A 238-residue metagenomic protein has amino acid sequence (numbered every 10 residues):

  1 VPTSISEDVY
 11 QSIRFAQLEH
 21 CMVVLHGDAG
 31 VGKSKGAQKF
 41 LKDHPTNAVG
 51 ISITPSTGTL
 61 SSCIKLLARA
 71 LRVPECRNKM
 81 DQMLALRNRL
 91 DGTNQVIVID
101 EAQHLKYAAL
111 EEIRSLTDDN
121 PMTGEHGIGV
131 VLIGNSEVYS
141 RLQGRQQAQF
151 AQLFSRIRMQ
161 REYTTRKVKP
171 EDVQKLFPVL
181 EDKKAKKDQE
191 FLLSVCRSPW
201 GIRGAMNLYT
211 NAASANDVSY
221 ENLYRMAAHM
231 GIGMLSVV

Functional and structural regions predicted by a protein language model:
P2-Q17: Pre-Walker A adenine-sensing motif
E7, D91, V96-V98, Q103-I133: Conserved Walker B catalytic segment
L18-K39, P55-S56: Walker A/P-loop nucleotide-binding motif
V24-A29, L105, D119-Q149: Sensor-1/coupling segment of RecA-like P-loop NTPase cores
K42, Q152, M159, Y163-V238: C-terminal alpha-helical "lid" subdomain
I51-S56, R141-R145, I157-E171: Conserved AAA+ ATPase "SRH/arginine-finger" region at the nucleotide-binding site
T59-R77: Conserved NTP-binding/hydrolysis module of P-loop NTPases
C76-Q95: Conserved alpha-helical scaffold flanking the Walker A/P-loop in AAA+ ATPase domains
